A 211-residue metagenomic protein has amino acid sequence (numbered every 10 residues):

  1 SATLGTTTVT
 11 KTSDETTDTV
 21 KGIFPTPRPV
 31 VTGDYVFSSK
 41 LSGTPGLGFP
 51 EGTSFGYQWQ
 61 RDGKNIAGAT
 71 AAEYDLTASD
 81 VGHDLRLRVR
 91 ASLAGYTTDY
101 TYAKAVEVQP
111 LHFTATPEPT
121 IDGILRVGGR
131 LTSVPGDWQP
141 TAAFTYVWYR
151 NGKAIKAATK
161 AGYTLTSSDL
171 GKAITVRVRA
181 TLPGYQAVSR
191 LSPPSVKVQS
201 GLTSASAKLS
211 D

Functional and structural regions predicted by a protein language model:
S1-D211: Ser/Thr/Pro/Gly-rich low-complexity disordered regions
